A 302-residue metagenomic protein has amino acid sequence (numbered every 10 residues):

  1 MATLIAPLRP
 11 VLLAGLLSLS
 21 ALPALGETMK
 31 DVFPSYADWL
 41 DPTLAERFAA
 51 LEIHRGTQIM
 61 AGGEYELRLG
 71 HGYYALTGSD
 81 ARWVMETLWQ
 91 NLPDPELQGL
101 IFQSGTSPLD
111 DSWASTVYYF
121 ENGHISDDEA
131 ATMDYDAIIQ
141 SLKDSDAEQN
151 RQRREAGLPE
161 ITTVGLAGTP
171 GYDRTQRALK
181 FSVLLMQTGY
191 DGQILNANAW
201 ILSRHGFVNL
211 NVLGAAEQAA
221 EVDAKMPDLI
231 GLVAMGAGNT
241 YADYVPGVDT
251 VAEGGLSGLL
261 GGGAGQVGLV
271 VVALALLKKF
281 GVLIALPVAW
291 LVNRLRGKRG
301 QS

Functional and structural regions predicted by a protein language model:
M1-L12: Bacterial N-terminal signal peptides that target proteins for export
A24-T28: Boundary at the C-terminal end of the N-terminal hydrophobic targeting segment
A49, H54-Q58, E64-L67, G72-D134 (+1 more regions): Secretory pathway targeting signatures of secreted, lumenal, and periplasmic proteins
G63-E64, T132-D136, Q140, A216 (+1 more regions): Soluble non-cytosolic domains of exported or imported proteins
S107-T169: Extracellular-facing segments of soluble proteins and assemblies that are Gly/Ser/Thr-biased and enriched in aromatics
D111-A114, P159-G247, L274: Short, well-structured beta-strand
A252-S302: C-terminal single-pass membrane-anchor helix
